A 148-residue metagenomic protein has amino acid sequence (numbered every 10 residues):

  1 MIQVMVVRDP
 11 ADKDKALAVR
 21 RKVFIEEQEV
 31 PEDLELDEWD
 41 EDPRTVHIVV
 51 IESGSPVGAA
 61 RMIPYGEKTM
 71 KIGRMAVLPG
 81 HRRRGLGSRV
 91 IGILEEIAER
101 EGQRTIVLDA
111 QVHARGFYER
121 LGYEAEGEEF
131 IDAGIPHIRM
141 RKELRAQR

Functional and structural regions predicted by a protein language model:
M1-D42, V49-S55: Short amphipathic alpha-helix that is part of the acyltransferase structural core
R20, Y118, Y123: Conserved active-site tyrosine of GNAT-family acetyltransferases
D33, T45-H47, G58-I63, H81 (+1 more regions): A broad helix-preferring feature
D42, K68, D132-P136: Short acidic/glycine-enriched loop/turn segments that link adjacent beta-strands
V49, S55-P64, K71-A76: Conserved beta-strand in the GNAT
V77, R83-E96: Conserved acetyl-CoA-binding loop-helix of GNAT-fold acetyltransferases
I91, I97-Q111: Conserved GNAT acetyl-CoA-binding A-motif
Q111-V112, I131-R148: C-terminal "cap" of GNAT-fold acetyltransferases
